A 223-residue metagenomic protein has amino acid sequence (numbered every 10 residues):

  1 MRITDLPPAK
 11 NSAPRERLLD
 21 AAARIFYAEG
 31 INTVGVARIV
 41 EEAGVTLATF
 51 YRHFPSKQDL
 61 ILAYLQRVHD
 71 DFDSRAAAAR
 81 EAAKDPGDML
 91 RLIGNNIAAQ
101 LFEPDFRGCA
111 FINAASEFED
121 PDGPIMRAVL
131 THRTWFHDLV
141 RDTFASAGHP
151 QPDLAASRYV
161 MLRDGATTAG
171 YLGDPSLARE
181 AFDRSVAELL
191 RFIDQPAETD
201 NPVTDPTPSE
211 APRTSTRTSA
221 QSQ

Functional and structural regions predicted by a protein language model:
R2, R17, A21-D59, A63: Helix-turn-helix
L19, R91, T134-H137, R141 (+2 more regions): An amphipathic alpha-helix signature
A63, A77-D105, A156-Y159: Hydrophobic alpha-helical connector segments
Q66-F72: Short, basic, alpha-helical segments at the C-terminal edge of helix-turn-helix-like DNA-binding modules
A78, P124-W135, L139-D142: Short, solvent-exposed amphipathic helices
E103-P124: Amphipathic alpha-helical segments used for helix-helix packing
I125-T131, A145-P206, E210-Q223: Hydrophobic/aromatic-rich alpha-helical bundle segments in the mid-to-C-terminal region
